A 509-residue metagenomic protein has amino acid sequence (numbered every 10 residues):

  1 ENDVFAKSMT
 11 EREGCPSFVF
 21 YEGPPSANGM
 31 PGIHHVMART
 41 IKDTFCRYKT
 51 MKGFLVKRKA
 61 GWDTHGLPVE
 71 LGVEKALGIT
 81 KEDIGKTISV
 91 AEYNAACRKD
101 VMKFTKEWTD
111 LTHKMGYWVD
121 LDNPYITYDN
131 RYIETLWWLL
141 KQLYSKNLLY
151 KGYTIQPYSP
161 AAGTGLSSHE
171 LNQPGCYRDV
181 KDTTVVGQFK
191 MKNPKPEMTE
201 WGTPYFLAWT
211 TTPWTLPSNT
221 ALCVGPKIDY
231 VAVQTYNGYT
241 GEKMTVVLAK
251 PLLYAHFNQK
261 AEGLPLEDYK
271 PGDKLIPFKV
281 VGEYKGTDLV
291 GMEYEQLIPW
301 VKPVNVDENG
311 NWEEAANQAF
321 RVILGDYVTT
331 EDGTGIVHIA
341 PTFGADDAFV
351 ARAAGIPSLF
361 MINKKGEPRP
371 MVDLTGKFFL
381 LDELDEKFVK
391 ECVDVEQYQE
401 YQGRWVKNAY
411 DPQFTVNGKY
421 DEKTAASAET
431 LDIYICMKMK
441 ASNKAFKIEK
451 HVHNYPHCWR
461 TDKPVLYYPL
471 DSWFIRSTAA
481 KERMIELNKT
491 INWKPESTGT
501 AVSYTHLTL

Functional and structural regions predicted by a protein language model:
E1, H113, Y144-S145, K440: Alpha-helix C-terminal capping/helix-coil junction sites
K7-D122, E197-F206, P213-L507: Non-cofactor substrate-recognition interfaces
K106-H113, E134, W138-Q142, L171 (+1 more regions): Conserved core architecture of multi-subunit DNA-directed RNA polymerases
Y125-I133: A glycine-rich, coil/turn loop motif that links secondary-structure elements
L149-L171: Amphipathic alpha-helical
G152, T184-Q188, N193-K195, A232 (+1 more regions): Feature 926 captures the class I aminoacyl-tRNA synthetase adenylation module centered on the KMSKS loop
E170-C176, D182, K190-Y205: Flexible, glycine/threonine-enriched loop-and-boundary segments that flank and lead into catalytic domains of large
